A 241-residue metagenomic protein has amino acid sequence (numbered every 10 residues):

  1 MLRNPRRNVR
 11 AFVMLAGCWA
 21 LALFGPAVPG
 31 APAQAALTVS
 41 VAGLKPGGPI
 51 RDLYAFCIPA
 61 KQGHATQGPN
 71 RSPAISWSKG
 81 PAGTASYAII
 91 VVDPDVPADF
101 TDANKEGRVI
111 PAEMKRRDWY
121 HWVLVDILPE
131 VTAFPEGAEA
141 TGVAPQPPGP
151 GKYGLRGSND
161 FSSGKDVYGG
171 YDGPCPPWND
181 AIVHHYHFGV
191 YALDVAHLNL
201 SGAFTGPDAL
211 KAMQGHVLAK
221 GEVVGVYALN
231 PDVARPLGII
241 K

Functional and structural regions predicted by a protein language model:
M1-V9: N-terminal secretory signal peptides that target proteins for export/translocation
A11-A27: Bacterial N-terminal signal peptides
P29-K241: N-terminus-centered regions that define maturation/targeting leaders and the start of the first functional domain
